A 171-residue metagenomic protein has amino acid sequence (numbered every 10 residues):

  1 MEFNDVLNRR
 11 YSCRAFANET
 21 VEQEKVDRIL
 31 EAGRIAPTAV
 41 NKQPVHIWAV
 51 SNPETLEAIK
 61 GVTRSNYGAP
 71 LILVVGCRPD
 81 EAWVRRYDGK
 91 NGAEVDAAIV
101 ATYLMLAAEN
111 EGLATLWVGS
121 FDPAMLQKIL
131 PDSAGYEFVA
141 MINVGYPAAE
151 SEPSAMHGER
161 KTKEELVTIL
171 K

Functional and structural regions predicted by a protein language model:
F3-T20, K25, A140-K171: C-terminal helix-cap and adjacent tail motif
K25-E31, I35-V100: Glycine/small-residue-rich phosphate/adenosyl-binding loop
E54, F121-A124: Alpha-helix/helix-capping structural signal
L106-E109: Short hydrophobic alpha-helices that are characteristic scaffold elements of the AMP-binding
G112: Structured binding elements
T115-G119: Short beta-strand segments at enzyme active-site cores
M125-V139: Short, electropositive alpha-helical surface patch
